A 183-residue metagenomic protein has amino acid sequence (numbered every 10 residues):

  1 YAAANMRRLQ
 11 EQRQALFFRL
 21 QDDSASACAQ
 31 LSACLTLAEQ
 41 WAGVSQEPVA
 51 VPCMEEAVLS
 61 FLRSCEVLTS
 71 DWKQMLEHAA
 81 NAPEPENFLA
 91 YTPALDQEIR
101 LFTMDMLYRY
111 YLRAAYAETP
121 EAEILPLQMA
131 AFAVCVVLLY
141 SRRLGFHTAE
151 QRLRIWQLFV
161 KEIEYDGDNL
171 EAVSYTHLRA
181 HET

Functional and structural regions predicted by a protein language model:
Y1-L76: Extended alpha-helical scaffolds
S60-S174: Substrate-recognition/cap regions that form aromatic- and gly/pro-loop-enriched pockets for small-molecule ligands
T176-T183: Conserved small/polar residues in nucleotide/adenosyl-binding loops
